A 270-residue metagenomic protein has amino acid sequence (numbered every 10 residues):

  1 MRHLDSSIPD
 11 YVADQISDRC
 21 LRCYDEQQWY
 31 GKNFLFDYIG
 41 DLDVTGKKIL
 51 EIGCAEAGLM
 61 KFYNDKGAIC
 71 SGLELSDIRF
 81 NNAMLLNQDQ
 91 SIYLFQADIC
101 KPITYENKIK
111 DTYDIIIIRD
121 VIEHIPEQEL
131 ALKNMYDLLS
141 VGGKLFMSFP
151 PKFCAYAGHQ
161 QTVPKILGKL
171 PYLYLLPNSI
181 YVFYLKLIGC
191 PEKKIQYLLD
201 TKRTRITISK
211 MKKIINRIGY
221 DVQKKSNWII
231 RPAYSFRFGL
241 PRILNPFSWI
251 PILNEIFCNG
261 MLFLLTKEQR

Functional and structural regions predicted by a protein language model:
M1-D111, I115, L132, N227-P232 (+2 more regions): Conserved N-terminal segment of class I S-adenosyl-L-methionine
D14-D18, D41-L42, E123, C190-K194 (+1 more regions): Generic signal for short, ordered secondary-structure residues within or immediately flanking folded domains
K101, E123, C154: Active-site micro-motifs of SAM-dependent methyltransferase domains
I118-V121: A short beta-strand submotif of the Rossmann-like class I SAM-dependent methyltransferase core that lines
P126-N134, K144-L264: S-adenosyl-L-methionine-dependent methyltransferase catalytic module, highlighting the catalytic core
